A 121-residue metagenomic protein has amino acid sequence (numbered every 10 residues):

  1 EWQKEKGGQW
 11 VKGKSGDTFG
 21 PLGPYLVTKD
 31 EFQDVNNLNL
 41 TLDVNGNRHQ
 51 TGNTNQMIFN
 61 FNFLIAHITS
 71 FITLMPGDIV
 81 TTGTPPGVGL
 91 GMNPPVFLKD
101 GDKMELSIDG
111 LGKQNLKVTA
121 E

Functional and structural regions predicted by a protein language model:
E1-E121: Catalytic-pocket segment enriched in acidic/His residues
